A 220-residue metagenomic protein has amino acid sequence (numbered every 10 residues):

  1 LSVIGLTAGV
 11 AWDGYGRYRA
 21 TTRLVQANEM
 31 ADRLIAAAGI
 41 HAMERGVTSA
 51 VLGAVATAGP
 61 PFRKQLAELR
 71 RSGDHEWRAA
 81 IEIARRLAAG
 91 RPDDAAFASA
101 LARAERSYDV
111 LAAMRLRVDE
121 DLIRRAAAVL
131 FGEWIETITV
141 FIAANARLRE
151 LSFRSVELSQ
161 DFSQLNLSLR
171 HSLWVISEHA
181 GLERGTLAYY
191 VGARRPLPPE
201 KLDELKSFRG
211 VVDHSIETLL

Functional and structural regions predicted by a protein language model:
L1-L220: Hydrophobic alpha-helical segments
